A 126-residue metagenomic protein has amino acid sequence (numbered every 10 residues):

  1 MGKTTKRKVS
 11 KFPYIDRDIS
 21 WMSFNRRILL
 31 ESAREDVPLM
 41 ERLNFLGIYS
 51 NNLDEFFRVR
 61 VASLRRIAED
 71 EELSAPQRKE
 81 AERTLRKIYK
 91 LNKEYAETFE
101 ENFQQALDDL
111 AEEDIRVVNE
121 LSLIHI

Functional and structural regions predicted by a protein language model:
M1-M22, A33: Generic start-of-chain signal for non-secretory N-termini
G2-T5, I115, H125: Generic cytosolic/nucleocytoplasmic N-terminal low-complexity/intrinsically disordered segments
F12-D16, V37, L91-E94: Conserved aromatic-histidine-acidic binding/catalytic patches
D18-I19, S23-R26, V61, R65 (+1 more regions): Solvent-exposed, flexible loop/coil residues
D18-S23, L29-V37, E41-N44: N-terminal amphipathic, basic-rich helices that act as targeting or association modules
I28, F45, I124-I126: Conserved small/polar residues in nucleotide/adenosyl-binding loops
A33, N44-E120: Extended, charge-enriched "interface" segments that sit outside catalytic cores
